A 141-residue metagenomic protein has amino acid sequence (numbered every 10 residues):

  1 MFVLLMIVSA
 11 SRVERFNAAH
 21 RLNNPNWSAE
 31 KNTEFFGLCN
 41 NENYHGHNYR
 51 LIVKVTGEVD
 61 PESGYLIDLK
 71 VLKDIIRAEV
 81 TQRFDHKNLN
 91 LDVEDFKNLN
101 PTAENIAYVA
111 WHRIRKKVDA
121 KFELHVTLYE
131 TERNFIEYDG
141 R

Functional and structural regions predicted by a protein language model:
F2-R141: Charge-rich, low-complexity N-terminal segments
